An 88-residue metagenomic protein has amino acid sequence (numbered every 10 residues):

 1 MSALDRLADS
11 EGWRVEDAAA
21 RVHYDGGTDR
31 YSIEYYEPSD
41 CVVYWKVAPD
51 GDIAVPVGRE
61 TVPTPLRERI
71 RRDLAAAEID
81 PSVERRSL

Functional and structural regions predicted by a protein language model:
M1-L88: Acidic, polar-rich N-terminal leader regions of halophilic archaeal proteins
